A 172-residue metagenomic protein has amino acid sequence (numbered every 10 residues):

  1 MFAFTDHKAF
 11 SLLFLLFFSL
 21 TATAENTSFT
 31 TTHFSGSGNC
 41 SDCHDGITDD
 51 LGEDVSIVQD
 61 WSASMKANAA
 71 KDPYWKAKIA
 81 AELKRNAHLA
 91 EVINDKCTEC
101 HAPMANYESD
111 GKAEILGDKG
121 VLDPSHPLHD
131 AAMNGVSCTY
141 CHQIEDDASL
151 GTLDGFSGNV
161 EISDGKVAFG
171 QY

Functional and structural regions predicted by a protein language model:
F2-S11: Bacterial N-terminal signal peptides that target proteins for export
K8-A9, F17, M65: Intrinsically disordered, low-complexity segments
L12-F14, S56: N-terminal hydrophobic alpha-helix used for membrane targeting or insertion
L15-A24: Hydrophobic h-region of N-terminal signal peptides that target proteins for export in Gram-negative bacteria
A24-N134, D146-Y172: Sequence context of c-type cytochrome heme-c attachment sites
G135-H142: Subunit-assembly interface segments of extracellular/virion macromolecular structures
